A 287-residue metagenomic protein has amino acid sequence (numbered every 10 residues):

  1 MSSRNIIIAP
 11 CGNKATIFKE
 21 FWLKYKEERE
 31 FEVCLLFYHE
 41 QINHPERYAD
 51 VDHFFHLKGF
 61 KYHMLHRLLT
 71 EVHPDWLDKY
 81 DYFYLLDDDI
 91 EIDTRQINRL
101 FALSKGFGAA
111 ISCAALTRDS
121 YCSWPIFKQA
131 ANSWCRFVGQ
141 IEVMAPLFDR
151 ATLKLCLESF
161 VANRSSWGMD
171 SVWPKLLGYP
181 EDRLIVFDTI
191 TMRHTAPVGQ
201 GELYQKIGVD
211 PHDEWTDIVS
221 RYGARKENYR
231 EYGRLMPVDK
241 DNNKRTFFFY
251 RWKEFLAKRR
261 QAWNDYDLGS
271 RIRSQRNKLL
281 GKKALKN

Functional and structural regions predicted by a protein language model:
M1-D50: N-proximal low-complexity "stem/linker" segments adjacent to membrane-targeting elements
E20, L35-D81: Active-site-proximal specificity loops/subdomain of glycosyltransferases
L35, L85, I111-A115, L184-D188: A structural signal for short, well-ordered beta-strand segments and their strand-loop junctions that often border
N43, Y121-C122, H194: Generic structural signal for helix capping and beta-alpha/helix-loop junctions
H53-F54, K128-N132, L203-Q205: Short, hinge-like loop/turn segments at secondary-structure boundaries
D78-E91: Short beta-strand-to-loop acidic/aromatic patch adjacent to the donor-nucleotide binding site
D93-Y179: Conserved catalytic core of nucleotide-sugar-dependent glycosyltransferases
N163, W167, S171-N287: C-terminal catalytic/acceptor-binding lobe
